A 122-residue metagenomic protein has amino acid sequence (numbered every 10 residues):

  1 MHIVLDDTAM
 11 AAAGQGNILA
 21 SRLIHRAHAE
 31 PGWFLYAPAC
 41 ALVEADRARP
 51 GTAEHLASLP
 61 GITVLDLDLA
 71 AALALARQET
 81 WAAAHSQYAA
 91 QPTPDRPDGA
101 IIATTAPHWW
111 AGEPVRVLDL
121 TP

Functional and structural regions predicted by a protein language model:
M1-Y36, D46-S58, D98: Short, well-structured N-terminal submotif of metal-dependent ribonuclease cores
A9-A11, L42-A45, A72, W109-W110: A generic structural signal for short hydrophobic patches within well-formed alpha-helices
G16-N17, A48, Q78, E113-R116: Residue-level signal for well-ordered alpha-helical positions
F34, G61-T63, I101, R116: Conserved beta-strand segments of alpha/beta enzyme cores
P38-C40: Von Willebrand factor
L56-A57, P107-R116: Short loop/helix-cap segments at secondary-structure boundaries that form the rim of catalytic
T63-W109, P122: Active-site neighborhoods of divalent-metal-dependent phosphate/nucleic-acid chemistry enzymes
